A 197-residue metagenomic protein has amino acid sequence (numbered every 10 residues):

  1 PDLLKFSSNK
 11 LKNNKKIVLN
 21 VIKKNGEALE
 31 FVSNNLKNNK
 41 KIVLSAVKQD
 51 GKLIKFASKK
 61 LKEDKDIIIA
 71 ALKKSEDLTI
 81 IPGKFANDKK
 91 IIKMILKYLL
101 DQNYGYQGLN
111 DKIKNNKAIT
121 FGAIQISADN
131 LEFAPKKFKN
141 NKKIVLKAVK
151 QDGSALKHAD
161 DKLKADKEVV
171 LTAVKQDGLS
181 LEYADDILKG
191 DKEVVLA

Functional and structural regions predicted by a protein language model:
P1-A197: Non-catalytic tandem-repeat scaffold regions and their flanking low-complexity/translocation tails
